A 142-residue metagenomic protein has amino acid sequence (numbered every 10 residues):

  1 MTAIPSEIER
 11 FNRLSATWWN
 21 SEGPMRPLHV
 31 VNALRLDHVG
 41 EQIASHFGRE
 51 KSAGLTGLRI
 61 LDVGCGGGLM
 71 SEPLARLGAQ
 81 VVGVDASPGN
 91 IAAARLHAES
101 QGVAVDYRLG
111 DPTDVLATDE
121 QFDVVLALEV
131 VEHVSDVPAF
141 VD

Functional and structural regions predicted by a protein language model:
M1-E22: N-terminal, positively charged/glycine-rich alpha-helical extensions of SAM-dependent methyltransferases
A3, V31-R35, D136: Soluble or luminal CAZymes and related metallo-dependent hydrolases
P5-E9, R26, D37, G89: Generic alpha-helical secondary structure signal
E22-V30: Membrane-proximal lumenal/periplasmic loop motifs of glycosylation machinery
V30-T56: Conserved alpha-helix/loop element of class I SAM-dependent methyltransferases that forms part of the SAM/SAH-binding
H46-D142: Conserved SAM-binding loop
